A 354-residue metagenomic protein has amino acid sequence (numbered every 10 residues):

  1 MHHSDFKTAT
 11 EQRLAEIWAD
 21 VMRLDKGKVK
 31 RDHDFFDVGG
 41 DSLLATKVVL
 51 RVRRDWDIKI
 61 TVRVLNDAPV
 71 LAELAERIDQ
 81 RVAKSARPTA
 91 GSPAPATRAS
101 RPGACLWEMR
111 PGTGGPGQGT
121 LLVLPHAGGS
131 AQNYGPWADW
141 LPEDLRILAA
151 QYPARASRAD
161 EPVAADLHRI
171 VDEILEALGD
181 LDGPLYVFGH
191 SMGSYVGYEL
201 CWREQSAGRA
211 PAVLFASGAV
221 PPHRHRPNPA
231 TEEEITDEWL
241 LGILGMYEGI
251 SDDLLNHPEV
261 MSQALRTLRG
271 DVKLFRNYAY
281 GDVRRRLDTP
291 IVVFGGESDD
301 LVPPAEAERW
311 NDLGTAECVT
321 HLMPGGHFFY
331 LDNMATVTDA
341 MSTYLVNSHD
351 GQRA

Functional and structural regions predicted by a protein language model:
H2-T97, A335-A340: Phosphopantetheine-dependent thiolation modules in NRPS/PKS and related acyl-activating systems
L43-V49, N66, E73, D79-A354: Non-catalytic, mobile gating and regulatory segments of ester bond hydrolases
